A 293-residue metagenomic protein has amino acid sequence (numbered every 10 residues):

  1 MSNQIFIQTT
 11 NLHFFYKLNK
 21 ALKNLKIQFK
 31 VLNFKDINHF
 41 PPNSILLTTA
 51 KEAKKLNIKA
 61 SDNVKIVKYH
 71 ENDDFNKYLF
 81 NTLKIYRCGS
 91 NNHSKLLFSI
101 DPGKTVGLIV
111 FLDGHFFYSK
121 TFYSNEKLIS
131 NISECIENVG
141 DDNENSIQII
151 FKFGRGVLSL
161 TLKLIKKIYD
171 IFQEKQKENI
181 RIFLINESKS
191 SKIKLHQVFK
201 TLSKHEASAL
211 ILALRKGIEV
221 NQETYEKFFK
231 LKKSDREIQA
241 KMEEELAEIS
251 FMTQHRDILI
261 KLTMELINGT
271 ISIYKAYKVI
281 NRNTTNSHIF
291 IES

Functional and structural regions predicted by a protein language model:
M1-N76, L83-F98, K104-S293: Phosphate- and other anionic-substrate recognition elements at nucleic-acid/protein interfaces
